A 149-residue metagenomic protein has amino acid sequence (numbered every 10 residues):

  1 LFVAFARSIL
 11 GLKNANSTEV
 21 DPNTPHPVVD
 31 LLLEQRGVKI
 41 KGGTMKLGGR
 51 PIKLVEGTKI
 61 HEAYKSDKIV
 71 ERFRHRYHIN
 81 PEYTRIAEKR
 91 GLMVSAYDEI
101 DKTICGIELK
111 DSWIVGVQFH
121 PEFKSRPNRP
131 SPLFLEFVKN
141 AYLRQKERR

Functional and structural regions predicted by a protein language model:
L1-S8: Catalytic nucleophile loop
S8-R149: Amide-donor transfer/coupling interface in amidating biosynthetic enzymes
